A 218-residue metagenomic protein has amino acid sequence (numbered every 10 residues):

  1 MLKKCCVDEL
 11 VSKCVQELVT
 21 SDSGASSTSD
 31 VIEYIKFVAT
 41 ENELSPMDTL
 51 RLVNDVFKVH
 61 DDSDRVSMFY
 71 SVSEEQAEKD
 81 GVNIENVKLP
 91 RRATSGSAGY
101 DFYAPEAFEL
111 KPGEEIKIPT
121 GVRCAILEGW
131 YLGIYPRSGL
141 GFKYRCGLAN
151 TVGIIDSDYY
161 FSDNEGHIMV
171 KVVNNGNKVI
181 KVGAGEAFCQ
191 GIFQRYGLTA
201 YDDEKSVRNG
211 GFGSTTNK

Functional and structural regions predicted by a protein language model:
M1-V15, T20, G24, S29 (+1 more regions): DUTPase catalytic domain/fold
